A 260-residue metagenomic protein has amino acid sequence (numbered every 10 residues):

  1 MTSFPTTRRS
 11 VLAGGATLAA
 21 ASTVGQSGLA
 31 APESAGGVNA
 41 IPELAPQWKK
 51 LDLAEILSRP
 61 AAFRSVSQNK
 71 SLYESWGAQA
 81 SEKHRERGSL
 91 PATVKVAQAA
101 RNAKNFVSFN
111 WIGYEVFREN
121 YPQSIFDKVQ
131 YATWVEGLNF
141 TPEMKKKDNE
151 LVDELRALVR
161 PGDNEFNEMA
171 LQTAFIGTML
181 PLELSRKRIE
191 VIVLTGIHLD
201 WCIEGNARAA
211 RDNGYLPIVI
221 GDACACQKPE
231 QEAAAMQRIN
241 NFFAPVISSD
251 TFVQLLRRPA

Functional and structural regions predicted by a protein language model:
T2-T6, G15, A21, A31-A62 (+3 more regions): Active-site-adjacent betaalpha module
P60-L72: Acidic-leg catalytic submotif of subtilisin-like serine proteases
S71-S75, R118-E119, P229: Short acidic/His/Gly/Ser-rich catalytic and metal-binding motifs that mark active-site loops of diverse hydrolases
G77-R85: Short glycine-enriched, charge-decorated loop/helix-capping segments at active-site entrances that position
R85-A92: Short catalytic helix/loop segments, enriched in acidic residues and glycine and frequently bearing histidine
A92, A97-E119: Von Willebrand factor
R118-A132: Aromatic- and acidic-residue-enriched segments that line the glycan-binding/catalytic groove of carbohydrate-active
